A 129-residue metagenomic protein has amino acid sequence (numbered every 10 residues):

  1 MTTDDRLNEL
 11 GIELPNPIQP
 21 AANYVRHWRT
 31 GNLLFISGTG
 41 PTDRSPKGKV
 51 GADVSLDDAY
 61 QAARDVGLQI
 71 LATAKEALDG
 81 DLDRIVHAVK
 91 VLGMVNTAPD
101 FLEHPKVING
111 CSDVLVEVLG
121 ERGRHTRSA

Functional and structural regions predicted by a protein language model:
M1-A129: Short, polar/acidic, helix-capping and beta-turn segments at strand->helix junctions that line the mouths
